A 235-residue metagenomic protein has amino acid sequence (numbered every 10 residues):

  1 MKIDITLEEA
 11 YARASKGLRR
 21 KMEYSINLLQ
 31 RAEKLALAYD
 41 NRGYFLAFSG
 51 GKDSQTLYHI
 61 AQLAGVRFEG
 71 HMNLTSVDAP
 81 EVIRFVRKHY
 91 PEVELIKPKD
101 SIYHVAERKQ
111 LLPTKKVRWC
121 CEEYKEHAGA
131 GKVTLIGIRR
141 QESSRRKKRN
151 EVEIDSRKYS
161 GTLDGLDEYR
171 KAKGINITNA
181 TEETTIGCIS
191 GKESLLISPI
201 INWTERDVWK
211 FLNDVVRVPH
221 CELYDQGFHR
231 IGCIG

Functional and structural regions predicted by a protein language model:
M1-D214: ATP-dependent adenylation/nucleotidyltransferase module used to activate substrates
T204-E205, W209-G235: Mid-to-C-terminal catalytic subdomains of enzymes that bind/position adenosyl phosphate moieties or nucleic-acid
